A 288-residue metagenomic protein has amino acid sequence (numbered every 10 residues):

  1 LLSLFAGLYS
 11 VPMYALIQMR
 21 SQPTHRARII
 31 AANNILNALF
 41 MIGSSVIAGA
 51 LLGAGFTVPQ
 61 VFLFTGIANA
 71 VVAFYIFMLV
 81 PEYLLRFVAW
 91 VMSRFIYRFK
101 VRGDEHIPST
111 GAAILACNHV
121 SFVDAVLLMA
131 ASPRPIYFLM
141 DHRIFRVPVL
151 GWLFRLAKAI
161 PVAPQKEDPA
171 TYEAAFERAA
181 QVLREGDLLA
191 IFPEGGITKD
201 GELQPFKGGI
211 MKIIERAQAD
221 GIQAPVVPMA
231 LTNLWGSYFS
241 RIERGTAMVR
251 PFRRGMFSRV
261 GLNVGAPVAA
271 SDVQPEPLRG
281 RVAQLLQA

Functional and structural regions predicted by a protein language model:
L2-G49: Substrate-agnostic recognition of the 12-TM MFS/MFS-like secondary transporter fold
M19, G53-A54, A130: Transmembrane helix-loop junction
A50-A68: A membrane-interface helix-boundary motif in multi-pass transporters
V80-G111: N-terminal signal-anchor transmembrane helix
S109-P169: Catalytic core of membrane glycerolipid acyltransferases/transacylases, capturing the structured, soluble-facing
Q181-K212: Catalytic-site beta-strand/loop segments enriched in glycine and acidic/polar residues
D200-Q274: A cross-family acyltransferase "interaction/gating" segment
